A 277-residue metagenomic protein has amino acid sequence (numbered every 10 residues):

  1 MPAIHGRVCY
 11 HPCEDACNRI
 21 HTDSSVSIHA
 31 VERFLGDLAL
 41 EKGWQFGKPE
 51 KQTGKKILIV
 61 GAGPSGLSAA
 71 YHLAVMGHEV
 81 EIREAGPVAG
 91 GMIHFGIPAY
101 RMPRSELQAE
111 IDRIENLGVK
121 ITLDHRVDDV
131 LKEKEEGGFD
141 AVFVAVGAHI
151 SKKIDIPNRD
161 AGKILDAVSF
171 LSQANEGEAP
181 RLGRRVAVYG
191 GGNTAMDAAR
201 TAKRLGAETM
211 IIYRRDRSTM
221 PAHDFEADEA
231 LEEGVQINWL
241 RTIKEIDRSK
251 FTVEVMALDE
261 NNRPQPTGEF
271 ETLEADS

Functional and structural regions predicted by a protein language model:
H5-L35, E81, V88, V119: Iron-sulfur cluster-binding cysteine motifs and their immediate structural context in ferredoxin-like electron-transfer
A39-I57, V168-R184: A short, basic/flexible loop-to-alpha-helix module at the beginning of a structural domain
K55-E81, T194-K203: N-terminal Rossmann-like FAD-binding beta1-loop-alpha1 element of flavoenzymes
L58-V60, A187, M210: Conserved beta-strand elements of the Class I
A70-H72, H94-F95, I154-N158, A199-T201 (+1 more regions): Short amphipathic alpha-helical segments
H78-H94, M210-S218: Glycine-rich FAD pyrophosphate-binding loop
G96-R101: Short glycine-enriched, charge-decorated loop/helix-capping segments at active-site entrances that position
S105-K152, D166-L182, R204-S277: A Rossmann-like FAD-binding core segment of flavoenzymes
